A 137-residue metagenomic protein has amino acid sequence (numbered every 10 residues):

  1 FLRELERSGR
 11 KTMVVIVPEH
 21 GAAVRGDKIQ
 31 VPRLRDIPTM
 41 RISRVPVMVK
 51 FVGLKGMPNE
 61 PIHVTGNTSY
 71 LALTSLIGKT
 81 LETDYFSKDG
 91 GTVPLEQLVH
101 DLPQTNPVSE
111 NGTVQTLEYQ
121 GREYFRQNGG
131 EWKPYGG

Functional and structural regions predicted by a protein language model:
F1-G137: Catalytic domains that recognize anionic headgroups
